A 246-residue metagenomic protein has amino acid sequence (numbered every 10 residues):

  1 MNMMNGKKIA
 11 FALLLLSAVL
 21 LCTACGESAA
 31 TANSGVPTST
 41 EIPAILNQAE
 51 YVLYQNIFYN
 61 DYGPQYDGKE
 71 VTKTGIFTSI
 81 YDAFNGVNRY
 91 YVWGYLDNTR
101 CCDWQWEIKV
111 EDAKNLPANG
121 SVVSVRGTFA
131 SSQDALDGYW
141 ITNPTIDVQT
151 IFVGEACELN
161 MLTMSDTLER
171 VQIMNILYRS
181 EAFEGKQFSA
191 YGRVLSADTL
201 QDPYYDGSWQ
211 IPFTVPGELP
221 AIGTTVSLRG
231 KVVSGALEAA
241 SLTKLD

Functional and structural regions predicted by a protein language model:
M1, V19-L21, D202: N-terminal start and proteolytic maturation junction detector
M1-N2, V125: A general, composition-driven signal for non-globular sequence regions
N2-A12: Bacterial N-terminal signal peptides that target proteins for export
A12-C22: Bacterial N-terminal signal peptides
C25-D246: OB-fold and OB-like single-stranded nucleic-acid-recognition modules and their adjacent interaction interfaces
